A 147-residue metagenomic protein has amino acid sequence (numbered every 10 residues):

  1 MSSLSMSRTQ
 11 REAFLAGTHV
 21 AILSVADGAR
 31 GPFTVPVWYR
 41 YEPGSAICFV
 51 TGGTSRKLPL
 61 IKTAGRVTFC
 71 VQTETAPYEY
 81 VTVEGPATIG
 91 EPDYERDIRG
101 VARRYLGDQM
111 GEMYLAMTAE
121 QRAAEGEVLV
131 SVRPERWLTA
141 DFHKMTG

Functional and structural regions predicted by a protein language model:
M1-T18: Extreme N-terminal tail/first-helix region
S2-S5, E79-G147: Charged, gly/pro-rich active-site loop segments
S7-Q10, K57, D97: Hydrophobic alpha-helical segments typical of transmembrane helices and their membrane-interface/capping positions
R11, H19, S45, E79 (+1 more regions): A generic secondary-structure signal marking the coil-to-beta-strand transition
E12-A13, Y39, P59, E120-R122: Short secondary-structure boundary/capping segments
L15-A16, K62-T63, A102, A123: Alpha-helix boundary recognition
T18-G53, P59-I61, V67-V71, Y80-T82: Short beta-strand segments
S55-K57, A76, T146-G147: Short, surface-exposed beta-strand-loop junctions and turns on beta-sheet-rich folds
